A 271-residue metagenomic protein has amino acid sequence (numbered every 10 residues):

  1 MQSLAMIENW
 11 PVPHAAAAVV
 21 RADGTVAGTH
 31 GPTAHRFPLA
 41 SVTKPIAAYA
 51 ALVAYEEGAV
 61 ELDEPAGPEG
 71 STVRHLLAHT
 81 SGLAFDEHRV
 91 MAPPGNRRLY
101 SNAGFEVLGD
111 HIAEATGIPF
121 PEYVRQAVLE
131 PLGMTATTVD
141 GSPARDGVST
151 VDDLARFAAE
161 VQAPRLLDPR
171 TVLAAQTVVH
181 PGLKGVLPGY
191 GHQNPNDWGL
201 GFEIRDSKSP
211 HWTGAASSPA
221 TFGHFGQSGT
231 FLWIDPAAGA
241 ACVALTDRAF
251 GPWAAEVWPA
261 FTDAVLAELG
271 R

Functional and structural regions predicted by a protein language model:
Q2-L39, A50, A78, E203 (+3 more regions): A short, well-structured edge-of-sheet supersecondary motif
P13, T72, T171, N196-W198: Residues that flank catalytic or metal-binding motifs in active/ligand-binding sites
V19, L62-A66, T137, G201-I204 (+1 more regions): Glycosyltransferase-associated regions of secretory-pathway enzymes, highlighting luminal stem/catalytic domains
G31-A34, M91-P94, F105-E106, V139-P143: Flexible glycine/proline-enriched surface loops and loop-helix/loop-strand junctions
P38-V42, I46, A54-V90, Y100 (+3 more regions): Active-site helix/loop module of the DD-peptidase/beta-lactamase fold, centered on the serine-lysine SxxK catalytic
P45-Y49, G104-H111, R145-L167, S228-D247: Active-site-proximal alpha-helical segments within enzyme catalytic domains
R145, V151, T177-A237: Active-site Gly/Thr loop motif
T221-R271: Structured C-terminal helix/loop/strand segments within mature extracytoplasmic catalytic/sensor domains
